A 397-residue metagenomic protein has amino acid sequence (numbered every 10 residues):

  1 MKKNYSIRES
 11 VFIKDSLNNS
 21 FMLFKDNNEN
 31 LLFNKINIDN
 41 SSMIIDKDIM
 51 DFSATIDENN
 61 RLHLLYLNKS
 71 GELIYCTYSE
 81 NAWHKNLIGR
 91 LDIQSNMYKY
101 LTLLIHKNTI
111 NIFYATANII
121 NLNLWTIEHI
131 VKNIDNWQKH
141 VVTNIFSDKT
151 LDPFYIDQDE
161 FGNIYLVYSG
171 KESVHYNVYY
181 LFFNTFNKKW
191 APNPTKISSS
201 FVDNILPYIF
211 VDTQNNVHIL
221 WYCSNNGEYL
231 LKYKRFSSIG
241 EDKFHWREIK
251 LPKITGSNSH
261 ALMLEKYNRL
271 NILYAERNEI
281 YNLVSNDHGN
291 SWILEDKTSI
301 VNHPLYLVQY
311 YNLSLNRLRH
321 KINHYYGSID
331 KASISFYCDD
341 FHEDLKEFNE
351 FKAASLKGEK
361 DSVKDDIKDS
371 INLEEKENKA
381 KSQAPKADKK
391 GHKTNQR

Functional and structural regions predicted by a protein language model:
M1-R397: Extracellular, repeat-based ectodomains that mediate carbohydrate processing or recognition
